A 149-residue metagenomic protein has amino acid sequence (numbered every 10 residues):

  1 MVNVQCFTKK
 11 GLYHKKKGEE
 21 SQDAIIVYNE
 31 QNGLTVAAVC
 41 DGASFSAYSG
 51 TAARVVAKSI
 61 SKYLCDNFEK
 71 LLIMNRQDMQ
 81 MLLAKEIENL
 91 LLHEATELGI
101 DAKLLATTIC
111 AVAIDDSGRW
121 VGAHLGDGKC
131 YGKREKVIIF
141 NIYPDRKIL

Functional and structural regions predicted by a protein language model:
M1-L149: PP2C/PPM-type serine/threonine phosphatase catalytic domain
